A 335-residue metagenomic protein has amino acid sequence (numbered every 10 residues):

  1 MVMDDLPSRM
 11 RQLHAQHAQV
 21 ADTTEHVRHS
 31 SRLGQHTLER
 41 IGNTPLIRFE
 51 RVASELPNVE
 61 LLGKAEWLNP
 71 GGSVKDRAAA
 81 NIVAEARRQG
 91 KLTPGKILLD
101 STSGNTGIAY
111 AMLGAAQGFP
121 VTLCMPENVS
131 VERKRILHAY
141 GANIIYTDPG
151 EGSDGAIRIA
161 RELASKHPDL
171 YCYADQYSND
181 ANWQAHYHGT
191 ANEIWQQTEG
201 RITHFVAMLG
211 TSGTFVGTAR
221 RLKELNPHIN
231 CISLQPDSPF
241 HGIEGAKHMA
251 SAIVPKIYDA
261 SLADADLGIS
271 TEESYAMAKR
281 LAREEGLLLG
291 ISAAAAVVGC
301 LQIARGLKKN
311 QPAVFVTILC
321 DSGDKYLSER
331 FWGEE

Functional and structural regions predicted by a protein language model:
M1-E335: PLP-dependent amino-acid enzyme catalytic core
